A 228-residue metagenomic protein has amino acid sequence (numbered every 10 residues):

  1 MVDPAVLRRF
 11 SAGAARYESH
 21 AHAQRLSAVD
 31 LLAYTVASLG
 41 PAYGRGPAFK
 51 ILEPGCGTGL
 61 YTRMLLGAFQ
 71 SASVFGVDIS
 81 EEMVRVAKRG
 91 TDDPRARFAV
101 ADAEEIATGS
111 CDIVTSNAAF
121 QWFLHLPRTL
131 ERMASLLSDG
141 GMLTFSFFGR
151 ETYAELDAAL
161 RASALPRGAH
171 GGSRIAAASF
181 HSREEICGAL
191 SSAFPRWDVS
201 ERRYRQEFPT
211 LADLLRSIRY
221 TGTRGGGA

Functional and structural regions predicted by a protein language model:
M1-V29: Class I SAM-dependent methyltransferase Rossmann-like catalytic core, especially the SAM/SAH-binding loop
H22-G46: Conserved alpha-helix/loop element of class I SAM-dependent methyltransferases that forms part of the SAM/SAH-binding
L52-E105: Class I SAM-dependent methyltransferase SAM/SAH-binding core
E104-V114: A short acidic, Gly/Pro-enriched loop at the edge of an enzyme's catalytic core that lines a small-molecule cofactor
I113-L126: A short SAM/SAH-binding and catalytic strip from SAM-dependent methyltransferases
P127-D139: A short glycine-rich, Lys/Arg-flanked "PGG" loop and its adjoining helix->strand segment in the class I
M142-T210, R224-G227: Conserved catalytic/acceptor-binding region of the Class I
